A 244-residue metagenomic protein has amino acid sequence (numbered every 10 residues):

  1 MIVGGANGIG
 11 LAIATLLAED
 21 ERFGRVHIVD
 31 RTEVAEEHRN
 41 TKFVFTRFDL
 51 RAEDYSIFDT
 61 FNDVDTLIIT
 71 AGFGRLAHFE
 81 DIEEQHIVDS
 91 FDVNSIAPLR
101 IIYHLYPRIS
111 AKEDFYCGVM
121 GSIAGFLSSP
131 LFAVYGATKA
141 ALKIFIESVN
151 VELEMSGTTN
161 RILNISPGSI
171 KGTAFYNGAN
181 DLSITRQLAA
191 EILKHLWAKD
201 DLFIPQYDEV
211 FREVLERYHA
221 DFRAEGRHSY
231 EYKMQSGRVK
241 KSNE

Functional and structural regions predicted by a protein language model:
A6, A14: N-terminal Rossmann NAD(P)H-binding glycine-rich loop of SDR-like oxidoreductase domains
T70-L76: Conserved NAD(P)H cofactor-binding loop of Rossmann-fold oxidoreductase domains
H78-F79, H86-F91: Substrate-binding pocket helix/loop in short-chain dehydrogenase/reductase
I102, T138: Active-site helix of classical SDR
S122: Residue(s) in the substrate-gating loop at a strand-loop-helix junction that position the organic substrate next
L127-A133: Active-site loop immediately N-terminal to the catalytic Tyr-X3-Lys motif of short-chain dehydrogenase/reductase
N160, N164, Y176-R217: C-terminal helical subdomain
